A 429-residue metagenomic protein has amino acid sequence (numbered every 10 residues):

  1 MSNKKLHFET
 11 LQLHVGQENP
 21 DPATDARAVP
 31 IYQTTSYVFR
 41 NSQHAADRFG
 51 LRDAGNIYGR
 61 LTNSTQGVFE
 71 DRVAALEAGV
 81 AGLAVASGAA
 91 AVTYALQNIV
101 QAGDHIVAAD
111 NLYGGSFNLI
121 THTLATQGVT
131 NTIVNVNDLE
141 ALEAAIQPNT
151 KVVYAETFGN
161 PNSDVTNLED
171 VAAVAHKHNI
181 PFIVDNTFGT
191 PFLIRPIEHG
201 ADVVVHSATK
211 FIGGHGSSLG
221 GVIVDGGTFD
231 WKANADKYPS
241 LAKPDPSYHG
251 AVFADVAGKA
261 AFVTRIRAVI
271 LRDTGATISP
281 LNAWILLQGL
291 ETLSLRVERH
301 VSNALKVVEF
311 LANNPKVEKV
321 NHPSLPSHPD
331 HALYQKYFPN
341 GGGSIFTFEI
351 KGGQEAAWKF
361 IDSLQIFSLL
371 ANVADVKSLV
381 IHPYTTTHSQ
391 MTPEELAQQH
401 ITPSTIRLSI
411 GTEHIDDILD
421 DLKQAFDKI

Functional and structural regions predicted by a protein language model:
S2-N3, G16-P20, L83-N313: Conserved PLP-enzyme active-site core in the AAT-like
S2-N63, D71-R72: N-terminal "arm"/small-domain region of PLP-dependent enzymes with the aminotransferase-like
E9, T121-H122, P148, R296 (+2 more regions): PLP-dependent enzyme catalytic core of the Aspartate aminotransferase-like
N41-A90, G115-T123: Conserved N-terminal alpha-helix of the aminotransferase class I/II PLP-enzyme fold
F158, T187-G189, L325, K351 (+1 more regions): Active-site beta-loop-alpha junctions enriched in small/polar residues
V224, T347-E349, S409-G411: Short hydrophobic/aromatic beta-strand micro-patches that form the beta-sheet surface supporting nucleotide- or nucleic
T274-T277, L281-A283, Q288-T292, V297-R299 (+3 more regions): Conserved small-domain helix->loop->beta segment predominantly found in fold-type I
